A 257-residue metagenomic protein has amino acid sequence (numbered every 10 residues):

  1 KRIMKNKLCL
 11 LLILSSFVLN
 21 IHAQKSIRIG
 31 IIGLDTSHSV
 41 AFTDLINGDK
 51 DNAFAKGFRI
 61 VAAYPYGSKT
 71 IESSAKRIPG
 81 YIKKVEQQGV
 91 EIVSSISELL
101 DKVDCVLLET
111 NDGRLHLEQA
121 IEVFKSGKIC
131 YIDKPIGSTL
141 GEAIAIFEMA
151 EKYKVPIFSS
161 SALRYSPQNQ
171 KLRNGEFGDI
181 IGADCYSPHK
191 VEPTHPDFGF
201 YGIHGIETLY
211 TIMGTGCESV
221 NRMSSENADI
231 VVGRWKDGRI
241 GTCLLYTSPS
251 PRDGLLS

Functional and structural regions predicted by a protein language model:
K1-K25: Bacterial Sec-dependent N-terminal signal peptides
A23-S126, K152, G214-T215, R234-W235: N-terminal glycine-/serine-/threonine-rich beta1-alpha1-beta2 phosphate-ribose binding loop of Rossmann-like
Q24, I136-H195: A contiguous active-site-proximal alpha/beta segment in oxidoreductase catalytic domains
S37-H38, H116, I129, S161 (+1 more regions): Histidine-centered active-site/metal-ligand motif
S94, I132, I157-S159: Hydrophobic residues in well-ordered beta-strands that form the structural core
G127, K134-P135: Short helix/strand-capping hinge loops at secondary-structure junctions that flank key functional elements
A183-L245: Rossmann-like dinucleotide-binding domain that binds NAD(P)(H)
Y246-S257: Single conserved hydrophobic/aromatic residue that forms the stacking wall/gate of nucleotide- or nucleobase-binding
